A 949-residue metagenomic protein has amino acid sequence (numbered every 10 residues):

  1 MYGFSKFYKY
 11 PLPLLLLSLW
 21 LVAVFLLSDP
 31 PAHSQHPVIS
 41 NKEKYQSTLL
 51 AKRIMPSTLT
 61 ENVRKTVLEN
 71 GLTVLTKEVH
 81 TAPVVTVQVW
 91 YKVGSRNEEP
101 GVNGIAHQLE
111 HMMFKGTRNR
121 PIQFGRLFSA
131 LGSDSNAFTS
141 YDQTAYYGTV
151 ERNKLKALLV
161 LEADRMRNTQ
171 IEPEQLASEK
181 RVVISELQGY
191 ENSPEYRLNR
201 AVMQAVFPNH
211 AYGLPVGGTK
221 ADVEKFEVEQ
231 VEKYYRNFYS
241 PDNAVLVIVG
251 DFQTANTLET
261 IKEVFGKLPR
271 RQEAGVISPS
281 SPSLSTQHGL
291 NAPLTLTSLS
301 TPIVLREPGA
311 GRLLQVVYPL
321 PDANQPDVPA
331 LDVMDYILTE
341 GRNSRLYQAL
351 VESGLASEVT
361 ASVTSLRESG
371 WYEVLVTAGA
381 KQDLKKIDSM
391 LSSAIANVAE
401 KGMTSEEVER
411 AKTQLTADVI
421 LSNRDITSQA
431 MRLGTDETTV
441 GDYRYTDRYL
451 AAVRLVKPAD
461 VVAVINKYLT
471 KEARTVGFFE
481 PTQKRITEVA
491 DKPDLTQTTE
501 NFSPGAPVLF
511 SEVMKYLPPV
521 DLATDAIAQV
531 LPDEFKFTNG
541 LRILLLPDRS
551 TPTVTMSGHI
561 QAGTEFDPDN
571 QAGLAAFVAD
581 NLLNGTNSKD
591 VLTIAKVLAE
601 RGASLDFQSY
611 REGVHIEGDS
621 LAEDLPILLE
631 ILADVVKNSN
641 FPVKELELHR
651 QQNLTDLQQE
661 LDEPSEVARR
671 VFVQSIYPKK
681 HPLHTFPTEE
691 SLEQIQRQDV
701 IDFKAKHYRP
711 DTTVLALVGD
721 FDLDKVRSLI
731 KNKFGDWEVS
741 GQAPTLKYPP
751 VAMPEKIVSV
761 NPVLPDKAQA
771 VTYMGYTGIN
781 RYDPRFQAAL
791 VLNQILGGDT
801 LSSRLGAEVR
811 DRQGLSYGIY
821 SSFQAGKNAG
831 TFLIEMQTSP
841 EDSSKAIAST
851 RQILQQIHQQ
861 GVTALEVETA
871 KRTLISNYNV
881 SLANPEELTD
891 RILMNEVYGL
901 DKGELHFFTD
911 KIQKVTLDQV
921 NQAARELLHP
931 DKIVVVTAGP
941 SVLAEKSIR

Functional and structural regions predicted by a protein language model:
Y2-L15: Bacterial N-terminal signal peptides that target proteins for export
F4, A23-L75, Q253-R306, D447-I560 (+2 more regions): Proteolytic maturation boundary segments
P13-L26: Bacterial N-terminal signal peptides
L49-R64, L161, E186, A205-A244 (+11 more regions): Histidine-acidic residue clusters that define the catalytic metal-binding segment of zinc metallopeptidase domains
V74-K77, S133-A137, K233-R236, P302-L305 (+7 more regions): Short beta-strand/turn micro-motifs at beta-sheet edges
A82-S95, G104-Q108, I122-R165, R197-A221 (+14 more regions): M16 family metallopeptidases and their MPP-like homologs
I184-Y190, P293-E307, A411-S422, L621 (+3 more regions): Short, conserved secondary-structure transition motifs
P326, Q382, K386, M390 (+9 more regions): Extended non-catalytic domains of envelope/secretory-pathway proteins
